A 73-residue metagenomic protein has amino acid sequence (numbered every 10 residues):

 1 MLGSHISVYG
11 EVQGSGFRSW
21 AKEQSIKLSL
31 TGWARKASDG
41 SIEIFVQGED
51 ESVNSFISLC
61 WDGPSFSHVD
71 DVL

Functional and structural regions predicted by a protein language model:
M1-L73: Intrinsically disordered, low-complexity, mixed-charge
